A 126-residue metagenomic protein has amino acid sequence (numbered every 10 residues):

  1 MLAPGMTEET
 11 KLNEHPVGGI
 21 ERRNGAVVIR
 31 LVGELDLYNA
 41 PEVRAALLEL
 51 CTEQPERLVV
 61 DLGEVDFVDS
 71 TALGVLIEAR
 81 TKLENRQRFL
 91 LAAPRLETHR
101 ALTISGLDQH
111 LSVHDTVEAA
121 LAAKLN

Functional and structural regions predicted by a protein language model:
L2-A45, E64: STAS-typified acidic loop motif
L37-L111: Amphipathic alpha-helical interaction surfaces in cytosolic regulatory modules
P94, V117-E118: Short, ordered loop/turn segments at secondary-structure junctions
S112-T116: Short acidic-hydrophobic, aromatic-tinged amphipathic segments that line or gate anion-handling sites
E118-N126: A charged, well-structured terminal subsegment
